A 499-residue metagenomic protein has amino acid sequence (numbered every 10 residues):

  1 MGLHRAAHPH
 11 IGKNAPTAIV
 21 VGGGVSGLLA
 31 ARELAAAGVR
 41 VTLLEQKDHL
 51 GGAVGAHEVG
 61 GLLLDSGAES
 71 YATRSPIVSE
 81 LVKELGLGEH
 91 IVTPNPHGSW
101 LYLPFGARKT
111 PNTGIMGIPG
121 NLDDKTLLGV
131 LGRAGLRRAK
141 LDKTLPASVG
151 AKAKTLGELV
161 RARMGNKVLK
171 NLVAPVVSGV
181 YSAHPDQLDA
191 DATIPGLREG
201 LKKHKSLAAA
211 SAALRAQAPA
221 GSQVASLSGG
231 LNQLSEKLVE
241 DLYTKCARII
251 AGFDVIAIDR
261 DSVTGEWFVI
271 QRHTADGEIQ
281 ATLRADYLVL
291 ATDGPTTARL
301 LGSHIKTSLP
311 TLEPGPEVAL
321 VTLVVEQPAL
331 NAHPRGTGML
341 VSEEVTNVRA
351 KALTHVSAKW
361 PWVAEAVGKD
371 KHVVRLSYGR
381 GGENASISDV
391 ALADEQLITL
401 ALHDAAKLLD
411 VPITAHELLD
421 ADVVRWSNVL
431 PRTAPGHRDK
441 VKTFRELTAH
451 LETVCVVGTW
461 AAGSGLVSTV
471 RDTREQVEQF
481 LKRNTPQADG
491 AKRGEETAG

Functional and structural regions predicted by a protein language model:
G2-G12, P111-G114, P119, R335 (+1 more regions): Conserved flavin/dinucleotide-binding core of flavoenzymes
G2-H4, D254-V374, G381-I387, G494-G499: Mid-domain catalytic core of redox enzymes that form a hydrophobic substrate pocket/lid adjacent to a catalytic redox
P16-L43: N-terminal Rossmann-like FAD-binding beta1-loop-alpha1 element of flavoenzymes
G22, T93-N95, A251-F253, D259 (+2 more regions): Short loop/edge segments at beta-strand edges and connector loops that shape dinucleotide/nucleotide cofactor-binding
S26, H49, P295: Conserved Rossmann-like nucleotide-cofactor binding loop
A35-V59: Glycine-rich FAD pyrophosphate-binding loop
G60-P146: Dinucleotide-binding Rossmann-like beta1-alpha1 core, especially the glycine-rich loop that anchors the ADP
K140-D259: Active-site/ligand-binding neighborhood in enzyme catalytic cores
